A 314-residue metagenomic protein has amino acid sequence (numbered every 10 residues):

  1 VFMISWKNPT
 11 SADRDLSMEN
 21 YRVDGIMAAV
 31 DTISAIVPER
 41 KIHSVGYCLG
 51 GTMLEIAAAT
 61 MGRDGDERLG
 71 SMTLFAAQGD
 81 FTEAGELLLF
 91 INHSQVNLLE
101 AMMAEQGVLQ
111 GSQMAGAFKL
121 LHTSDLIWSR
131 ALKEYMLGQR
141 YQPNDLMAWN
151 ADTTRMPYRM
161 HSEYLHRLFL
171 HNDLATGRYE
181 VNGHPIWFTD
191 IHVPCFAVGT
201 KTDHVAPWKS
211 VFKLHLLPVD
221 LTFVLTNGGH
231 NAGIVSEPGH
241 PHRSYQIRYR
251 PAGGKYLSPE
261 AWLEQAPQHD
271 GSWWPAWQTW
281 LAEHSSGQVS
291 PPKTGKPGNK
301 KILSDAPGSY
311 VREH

Functional and structural regions predicted by a protein language model:
V1-S11: Conserved alpha/beta-hydrolase
D13-I36: Alpha/beta-hydrolase active-site loop
A35-E39, M53, A57-S162, D173-T176 (+1 more regions): Alpha/beta-hydrolase-fold enzymes
G46-G50, L54: Gly/Ala-rich beta-loop-alpha elbow adjacent to hydrolase catalytic centers
L165, L214, P218-K255: Catalytic histidine neighborhood in serine/cysteine hydrolases with alpha/beta-hydrolase-type architecture
D190-C195, P207, L217-D220: Short, proline-enriched alpha-helix->beta-strand connector loops that line the catalytic pocket of alpha/beta-hydrolase
A197-G199, D203: Short beta-strand/loop motif that positions the catalytic acidic residue of the alpha/beta-hydrolase fold
H204-S210: Conserved alpha/beta-hydrolase "acid-adjacent" motif
